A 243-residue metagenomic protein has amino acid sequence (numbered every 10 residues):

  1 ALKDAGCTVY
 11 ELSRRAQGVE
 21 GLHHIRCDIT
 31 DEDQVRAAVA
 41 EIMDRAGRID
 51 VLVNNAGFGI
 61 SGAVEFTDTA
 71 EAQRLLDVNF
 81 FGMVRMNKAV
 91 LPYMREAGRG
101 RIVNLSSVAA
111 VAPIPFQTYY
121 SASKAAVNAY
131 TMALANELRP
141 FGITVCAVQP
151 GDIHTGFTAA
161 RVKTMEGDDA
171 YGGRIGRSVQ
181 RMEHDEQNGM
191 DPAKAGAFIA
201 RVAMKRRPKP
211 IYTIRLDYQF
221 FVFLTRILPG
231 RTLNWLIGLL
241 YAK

Functional and structural regions predicted by a protein language model:
A1-Y10: Canonical Rossmann dinucleotide-binding motif of NAD(H)/NADP(H)-dependent dehydrogenases/reductases, specifically
C27-A37, T69: The beta1-alpha1 cofactor-binding region of Rossmann-like NAD(H)/NADP(H)-dependent oxidoreductases
V53, M86-V90, N104, Y130-T131: Hydrophobic positions on the long internal alpha-helix of Rossmann-like NAD(P)-dependent oxidoreductase domains
A63-V64, E71-Q73: Substrate-binding pocket helix/loop in short-chain dehydrogenase/reductase
N87, S123-A126: Active-site helix of classical SDR
S107: Residue(s) in the substrate-gating loop at a strand-loop-helix junction that position the organic substrate next
P140-K209: SDR active-site lid
